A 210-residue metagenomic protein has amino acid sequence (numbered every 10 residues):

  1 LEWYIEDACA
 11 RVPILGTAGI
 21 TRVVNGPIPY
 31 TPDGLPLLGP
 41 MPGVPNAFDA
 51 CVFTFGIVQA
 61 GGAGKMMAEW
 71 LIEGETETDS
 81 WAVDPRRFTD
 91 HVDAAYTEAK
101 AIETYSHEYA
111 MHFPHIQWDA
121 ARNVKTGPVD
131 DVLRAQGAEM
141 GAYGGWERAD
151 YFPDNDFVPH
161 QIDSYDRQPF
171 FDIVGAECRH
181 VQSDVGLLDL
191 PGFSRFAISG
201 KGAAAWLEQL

Functional and structural regions predicted by a protein language model:
E2-K125: C-terminal catalytic lobe of FAD-dependent flavoproteins
T78-L210: Glycine/proline-enriched, intrinsically flexible loops and inter-domain linkers
